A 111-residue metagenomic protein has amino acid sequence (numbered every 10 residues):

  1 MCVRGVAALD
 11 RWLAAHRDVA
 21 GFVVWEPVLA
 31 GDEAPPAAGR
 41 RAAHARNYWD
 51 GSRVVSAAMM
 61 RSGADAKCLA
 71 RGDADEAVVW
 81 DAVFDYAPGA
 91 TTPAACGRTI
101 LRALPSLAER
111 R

Functional and structural regions predicted by a protein language model:
M1-R40: Structural microenvironment flanking redox-active thiols in thiol-disulfide oxidoreductases
G5, L9, G51-M59, I100: Stable alpha-helical elements in mature extracytoplasmic
D10-A14, M60-R61, P88: Sec-exported extracytoplasmic/periplasmic mature domains
A20-W25, R46-W49, F84: Structural recognition of the beta-strand scaffold that forms the well-ordered cores of secreted hydrolase catalytic
E26-G31, S52-S56, A90-T91: Solvent-exposed loop/turn segments at secondary-structure junctions within structured extracellular/periplasmic domains
A37-A74: Short, internal strand/loop/helix patches that form the active-site neighborhood or redox-interaction surface
K67-R111: Thiol-/selenol-based redox modules, centered on thioredoxin-like and closely related oxidoreductase domains
